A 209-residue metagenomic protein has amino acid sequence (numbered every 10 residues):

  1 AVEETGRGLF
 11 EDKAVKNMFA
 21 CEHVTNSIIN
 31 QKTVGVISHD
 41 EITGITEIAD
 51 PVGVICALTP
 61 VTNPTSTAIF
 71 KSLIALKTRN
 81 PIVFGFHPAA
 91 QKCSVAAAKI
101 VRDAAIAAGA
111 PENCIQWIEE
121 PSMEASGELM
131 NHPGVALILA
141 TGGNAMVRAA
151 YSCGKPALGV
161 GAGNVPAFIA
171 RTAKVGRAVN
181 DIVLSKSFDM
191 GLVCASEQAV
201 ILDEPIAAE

Functional and structural regions predicted by a protein language model:
A1-I45: N-terminal Rossmann-like NAD(P)+-binding subdomain of aldehyde/semialdehyde dehydrogenases
E3-R7, I100-P111, H132, C153 (+3 more regions): Change "in soluble alpha/beta enzymes" to "in soluble alpha/beta proteins
I29, T33-E47, I115-V135: A structured beta-alpha segment of the ubiquitous adenosine-cofactor-binding alpha/beta core
I29-A104, A108, N144, C153-A157 (+2 more regions): Conserved small-residue-rich beta-alpha loop and adjacent elements that most often cradle the phosphate/pyrophosphate
K77, V147-E209: ALDH superfamily catalytic-core signature
E120-E124, N144-M146, N164: Short acidic loop-to-helix transition motifs that present clustered carboxylates
I138-A150: Glycine-rich phosphate-binding loop
